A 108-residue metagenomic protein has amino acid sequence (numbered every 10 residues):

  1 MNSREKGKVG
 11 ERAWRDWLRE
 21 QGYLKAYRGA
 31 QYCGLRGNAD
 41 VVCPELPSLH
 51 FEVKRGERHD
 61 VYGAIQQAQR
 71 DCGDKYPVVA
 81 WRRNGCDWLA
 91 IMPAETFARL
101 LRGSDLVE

Functional and structural regions predicted by a protein language model:
M1-E108: Catalytic phosphate/metal-binding cores of nucleic-acid and nucleotide-processing enzymes, i.e., regions that mediate
